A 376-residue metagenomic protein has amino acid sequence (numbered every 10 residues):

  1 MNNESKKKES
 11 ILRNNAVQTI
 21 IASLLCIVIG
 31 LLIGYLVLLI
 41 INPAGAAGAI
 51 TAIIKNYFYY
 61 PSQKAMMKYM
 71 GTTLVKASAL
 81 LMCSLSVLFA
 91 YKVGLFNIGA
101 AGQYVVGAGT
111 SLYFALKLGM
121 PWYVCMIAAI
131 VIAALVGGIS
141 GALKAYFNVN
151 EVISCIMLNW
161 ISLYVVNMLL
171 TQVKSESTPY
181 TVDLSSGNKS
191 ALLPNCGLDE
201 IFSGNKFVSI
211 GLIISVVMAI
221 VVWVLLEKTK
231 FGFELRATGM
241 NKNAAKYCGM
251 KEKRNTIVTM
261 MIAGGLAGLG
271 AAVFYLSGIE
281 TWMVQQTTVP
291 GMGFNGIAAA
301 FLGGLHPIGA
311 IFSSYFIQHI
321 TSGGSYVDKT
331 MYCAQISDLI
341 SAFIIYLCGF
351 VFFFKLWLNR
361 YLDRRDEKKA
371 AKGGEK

Functional and structural regions predicted by a protein language model:
M1-I27, I40, M240, Y247 (+2 more regions): Cytosolic-side transmembrane-helix boundaries in multi-pass membrane proteins
I11-I21, Y91-G99, K117-P121, M126-N188 (+3 more regions): Short loop segments and helix-boundary regions at transmembrane helix junctions of multi-pass inner-membrane proteins
I33-F58, V173-S185: Interfacial/capping segments of alpha-helical transmembrane domains
L38-P43, K55-K117, I130, A134-V149 (+4 more regions): Single transmembrane alpha-helix segments in multi-pass membrane proteins
N56, N159-E227, I336: Transmembrane helix-bundle core of multi-pass membrane transporters and related energy-transducing complexes
E151-I153, P179, F207-I214, G291-M292 (+1 more regions): Loop-to-transmembrane alpha-helix initiation sites
F202-W282, P307-I308: Helix-loop-helix "hairpin" substructures at the membrane interface of multi-pass membrane proteins
L266-A267, V273-A342: Transmembrane alpha-helical segments in multi-pass inner-membrane proteins
